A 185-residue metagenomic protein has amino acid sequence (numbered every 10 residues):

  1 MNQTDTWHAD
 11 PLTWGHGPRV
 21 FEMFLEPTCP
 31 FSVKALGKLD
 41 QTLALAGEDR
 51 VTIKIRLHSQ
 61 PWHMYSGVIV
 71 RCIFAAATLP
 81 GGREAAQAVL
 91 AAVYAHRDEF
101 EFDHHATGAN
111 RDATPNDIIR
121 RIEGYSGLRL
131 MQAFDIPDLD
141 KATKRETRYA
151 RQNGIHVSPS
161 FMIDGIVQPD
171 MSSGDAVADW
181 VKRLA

Functional and structural regions predicted by a protein language model:
Q3, H8-A9, P18-L45, N116-A185: C-terminal cap of thioredoxin/glutaredoxin-like
W14-H16: Short, flexible hinge/linker loops that cap or flank conserved catalytic cores
E22-P27, V33-N116: Structural alpha/beta surface segment adjacent to cysteine/selenocysteine redox centers across thiol/disulfide enzymes
